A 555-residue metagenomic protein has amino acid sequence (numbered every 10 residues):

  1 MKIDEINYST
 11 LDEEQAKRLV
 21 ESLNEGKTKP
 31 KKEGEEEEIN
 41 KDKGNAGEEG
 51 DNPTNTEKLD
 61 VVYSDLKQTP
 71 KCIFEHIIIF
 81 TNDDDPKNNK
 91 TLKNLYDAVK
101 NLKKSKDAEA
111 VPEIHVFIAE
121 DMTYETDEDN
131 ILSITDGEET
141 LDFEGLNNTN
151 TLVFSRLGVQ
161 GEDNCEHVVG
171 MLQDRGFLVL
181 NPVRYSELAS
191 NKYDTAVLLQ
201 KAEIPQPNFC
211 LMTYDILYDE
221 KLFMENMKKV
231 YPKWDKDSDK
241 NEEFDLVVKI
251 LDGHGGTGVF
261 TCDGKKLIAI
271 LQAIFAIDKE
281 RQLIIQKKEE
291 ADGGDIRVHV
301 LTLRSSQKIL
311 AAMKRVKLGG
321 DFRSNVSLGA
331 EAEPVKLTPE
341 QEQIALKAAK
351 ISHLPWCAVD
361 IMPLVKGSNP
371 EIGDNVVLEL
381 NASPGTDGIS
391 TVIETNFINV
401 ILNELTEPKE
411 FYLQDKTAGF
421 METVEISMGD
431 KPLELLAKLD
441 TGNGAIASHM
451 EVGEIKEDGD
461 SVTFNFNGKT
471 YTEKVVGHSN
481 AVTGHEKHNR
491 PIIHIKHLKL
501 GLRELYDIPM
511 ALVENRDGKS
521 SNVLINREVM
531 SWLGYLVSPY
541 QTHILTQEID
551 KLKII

Functional and structural regions predicted by a protein language model:
M1-I6, E21, E25, E33 (+2 more regions): Non-Sec secretion/translocation targeting segments of pathogen effectors
V61-P70, I77-N82, K87-K93, K104 (+4 more regions): Active-site nucleotide/adenylate-binding loops and adjacent lid/helix of ATP-dependent enzymes
D65, E333-K336, K350-L354, P363-K416: C-terminal active-site "lid" helix and adjoining low-complexity regulatory extension at the edge of ATP-using catalytic
D84-Y218: Conserved N-proximal alpha/beta basic substrate-recognition cap immediately N-terminal to, or forming the N-lobe
K229-N241, L364-S368, M421-L433: A short acidic-Thr-Gly-centered motif at the start of a beta-strand
G255-I344: Phosphate-binding site of ATP-dependent enzymes
Q286-K287, I296, L354-G367: A short glycine-rich, hydrophobically flanked beta-strand micro-motif that places a catalytic Asp/Glu for divalent metal
Y412-I555: Pepsin/retropepsin-fold aspartyl endopeptidases
